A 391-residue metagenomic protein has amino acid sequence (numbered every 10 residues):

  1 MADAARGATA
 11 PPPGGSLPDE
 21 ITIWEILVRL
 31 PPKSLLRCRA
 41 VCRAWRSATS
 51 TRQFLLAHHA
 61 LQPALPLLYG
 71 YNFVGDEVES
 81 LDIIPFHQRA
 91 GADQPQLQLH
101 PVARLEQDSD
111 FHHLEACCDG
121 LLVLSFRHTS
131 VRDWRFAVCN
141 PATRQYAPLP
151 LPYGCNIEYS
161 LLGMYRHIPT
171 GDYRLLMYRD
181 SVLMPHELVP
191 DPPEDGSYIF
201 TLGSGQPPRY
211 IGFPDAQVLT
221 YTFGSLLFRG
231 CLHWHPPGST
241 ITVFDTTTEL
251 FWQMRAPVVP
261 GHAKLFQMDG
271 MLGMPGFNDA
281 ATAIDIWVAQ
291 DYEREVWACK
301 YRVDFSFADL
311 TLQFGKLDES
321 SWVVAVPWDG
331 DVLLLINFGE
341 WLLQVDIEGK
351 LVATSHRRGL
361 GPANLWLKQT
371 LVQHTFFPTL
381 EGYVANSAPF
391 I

Functional and structural regions predicted by a protein language model:
M1-I391: N-terminal entry/capping and adjacent linker segments that precede and initiate structured domains
